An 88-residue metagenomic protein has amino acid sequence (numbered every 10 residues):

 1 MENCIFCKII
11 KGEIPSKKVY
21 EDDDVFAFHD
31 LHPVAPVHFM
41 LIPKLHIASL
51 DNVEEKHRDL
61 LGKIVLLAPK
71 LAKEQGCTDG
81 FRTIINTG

Functional and structural regions predicted by a protein language model:
M1-G88: HIT superfamily nucleotide-processing domains
